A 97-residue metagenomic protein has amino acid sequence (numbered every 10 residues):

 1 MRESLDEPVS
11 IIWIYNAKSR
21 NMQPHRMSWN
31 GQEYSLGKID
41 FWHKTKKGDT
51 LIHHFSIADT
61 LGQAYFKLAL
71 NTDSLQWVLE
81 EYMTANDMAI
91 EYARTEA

Functional and structural regions predicted by a protein language model:
M1-A97: Cysteine-centric segments in proteins
